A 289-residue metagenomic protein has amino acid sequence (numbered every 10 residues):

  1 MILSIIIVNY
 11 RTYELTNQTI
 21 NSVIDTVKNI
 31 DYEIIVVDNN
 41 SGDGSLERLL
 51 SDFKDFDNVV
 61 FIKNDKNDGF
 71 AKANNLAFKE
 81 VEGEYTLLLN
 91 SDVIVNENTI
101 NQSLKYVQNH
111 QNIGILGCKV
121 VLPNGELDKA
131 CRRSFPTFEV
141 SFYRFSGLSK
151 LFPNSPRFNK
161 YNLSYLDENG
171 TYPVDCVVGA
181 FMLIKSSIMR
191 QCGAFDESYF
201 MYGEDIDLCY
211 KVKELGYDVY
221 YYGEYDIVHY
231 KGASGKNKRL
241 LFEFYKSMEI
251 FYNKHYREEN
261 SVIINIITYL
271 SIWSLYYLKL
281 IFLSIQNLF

Functional and structural regions predicted by a protein language model:
T12-T26: Short, well-formed alpha-helical segments that are part of the catalytic scaffolds of diverse glycosyltransferases
S22, D38-E47, K66: A conserved acidic beta->alpha catalytic loop
K63-V81, Q102: Glycine-rich, basic loop-to-helix element that forms the pyrophosphate-binding segment of sugar-nucleotide handling
T86: Short aromatic/hydrophobic "clamp" motif used to bind/position activated sugar donors
I94-A130: Conserved donor NDP-sugar-binding/catalytic core segment of glycosyltransferases
F135-V174: Short, flexible, basic/aromatic active-site loop/helix in glycosyltransferases
L166-D226: A short, conserved alpha-helix in the catalytic core of glycosyltransferases
Y210-N287: Active-site-adjacent helix/loop segment of glycosyltransferases that harbors family-specific signature motifs
